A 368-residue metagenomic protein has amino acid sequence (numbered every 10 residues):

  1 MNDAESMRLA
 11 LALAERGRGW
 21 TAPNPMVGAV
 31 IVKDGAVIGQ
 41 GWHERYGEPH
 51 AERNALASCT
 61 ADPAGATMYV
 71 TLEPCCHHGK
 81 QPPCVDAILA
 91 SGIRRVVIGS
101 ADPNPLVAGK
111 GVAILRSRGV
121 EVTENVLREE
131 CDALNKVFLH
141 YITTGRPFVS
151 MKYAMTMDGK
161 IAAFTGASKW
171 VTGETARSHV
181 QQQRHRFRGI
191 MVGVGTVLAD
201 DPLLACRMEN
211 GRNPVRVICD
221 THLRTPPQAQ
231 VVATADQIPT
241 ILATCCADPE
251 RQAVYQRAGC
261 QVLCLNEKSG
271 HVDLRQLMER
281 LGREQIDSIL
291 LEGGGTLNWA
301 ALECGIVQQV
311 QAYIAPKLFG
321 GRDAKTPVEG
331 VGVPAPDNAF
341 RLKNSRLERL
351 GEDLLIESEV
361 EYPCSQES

Functional and structural regions predicted by a protein language model:
N2-A22, Y141: Short, basic/aromatic recognition patches
A10, G28, C75, L115 (+7 more regions): Residue-level signal for inorganic ion chemistry
V27-G35, Y153-A154, I356: Short beta-strand scaffold segments in enzyme catalytic cores
I31-E130, V215, I241, C246 (+2 more regions): Zn2+-dependent cytidine deaminase-like catalytic core
P103-L106, E129-E130, L198, R224-P226 (+3 more regions): Short gly/pro/ser/thr-enriched loop/turn and capping motifs at secondary-structure boundaries
H140, S150-M157, I161-D287, T296-W299 (+1 more regions): Active-site ligand-binding patch in enzyme domains
A247, G330-S368: Conserved histidine-centered catalytic loops in small-molecule metabolism enzymes
E303-L342: Flexible, gly/pro- and Lys/Arg-enriched active-site loops
